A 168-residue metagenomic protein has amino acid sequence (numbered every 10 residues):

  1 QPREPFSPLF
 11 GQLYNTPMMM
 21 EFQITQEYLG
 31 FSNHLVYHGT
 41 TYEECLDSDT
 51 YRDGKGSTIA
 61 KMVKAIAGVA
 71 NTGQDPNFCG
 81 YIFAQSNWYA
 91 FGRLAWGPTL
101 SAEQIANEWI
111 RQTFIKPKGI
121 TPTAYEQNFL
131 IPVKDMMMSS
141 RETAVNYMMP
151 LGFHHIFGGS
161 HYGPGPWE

Functional and structural regions predicted by a protein language model:
Q1-N107: Catalytic-core regions of glycoside hydrolase
K61-E168: C-terminal non-catalytic alpha-helical accessory regions
